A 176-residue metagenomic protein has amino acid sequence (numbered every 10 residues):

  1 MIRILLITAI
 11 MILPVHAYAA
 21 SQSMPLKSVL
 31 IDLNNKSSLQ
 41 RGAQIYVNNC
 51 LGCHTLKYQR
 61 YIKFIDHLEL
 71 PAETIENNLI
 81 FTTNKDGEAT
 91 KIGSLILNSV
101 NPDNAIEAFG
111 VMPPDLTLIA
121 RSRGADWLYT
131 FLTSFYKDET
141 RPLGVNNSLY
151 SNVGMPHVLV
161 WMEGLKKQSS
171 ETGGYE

Functional and structural regions predicted by a protein language model:
M1-L33: Post-cleavage N-terminal segment of exported redox proteins
T8-V15, V100-A105, E139-V145: Intrinsically disordered, low-complexity boundary segments flanking structured domains
A20-Q44, T55-E69, E73-T74: Electrostatic cytochrome c docking/interface patches
D32-L39, A43, I106-F109, R121 (+1 more regions): Solvent-exposed, acidic/flexible segments
Q44-L56, L97-P102, M112-L118, R123 (+1 more regions): C-type cytochrome heme c attachment motif
Q59, S122, W161: Short loop/turn segments at secondary-structure transitions that flank enzyme active sites
F64-E107, V111-P113, I119: Structured domain cores in non-transmembrane regions
Y129-E176: Extracytoplasmic/lumenal ectodomains and periplasmic regions of secretory and membrane proteins
